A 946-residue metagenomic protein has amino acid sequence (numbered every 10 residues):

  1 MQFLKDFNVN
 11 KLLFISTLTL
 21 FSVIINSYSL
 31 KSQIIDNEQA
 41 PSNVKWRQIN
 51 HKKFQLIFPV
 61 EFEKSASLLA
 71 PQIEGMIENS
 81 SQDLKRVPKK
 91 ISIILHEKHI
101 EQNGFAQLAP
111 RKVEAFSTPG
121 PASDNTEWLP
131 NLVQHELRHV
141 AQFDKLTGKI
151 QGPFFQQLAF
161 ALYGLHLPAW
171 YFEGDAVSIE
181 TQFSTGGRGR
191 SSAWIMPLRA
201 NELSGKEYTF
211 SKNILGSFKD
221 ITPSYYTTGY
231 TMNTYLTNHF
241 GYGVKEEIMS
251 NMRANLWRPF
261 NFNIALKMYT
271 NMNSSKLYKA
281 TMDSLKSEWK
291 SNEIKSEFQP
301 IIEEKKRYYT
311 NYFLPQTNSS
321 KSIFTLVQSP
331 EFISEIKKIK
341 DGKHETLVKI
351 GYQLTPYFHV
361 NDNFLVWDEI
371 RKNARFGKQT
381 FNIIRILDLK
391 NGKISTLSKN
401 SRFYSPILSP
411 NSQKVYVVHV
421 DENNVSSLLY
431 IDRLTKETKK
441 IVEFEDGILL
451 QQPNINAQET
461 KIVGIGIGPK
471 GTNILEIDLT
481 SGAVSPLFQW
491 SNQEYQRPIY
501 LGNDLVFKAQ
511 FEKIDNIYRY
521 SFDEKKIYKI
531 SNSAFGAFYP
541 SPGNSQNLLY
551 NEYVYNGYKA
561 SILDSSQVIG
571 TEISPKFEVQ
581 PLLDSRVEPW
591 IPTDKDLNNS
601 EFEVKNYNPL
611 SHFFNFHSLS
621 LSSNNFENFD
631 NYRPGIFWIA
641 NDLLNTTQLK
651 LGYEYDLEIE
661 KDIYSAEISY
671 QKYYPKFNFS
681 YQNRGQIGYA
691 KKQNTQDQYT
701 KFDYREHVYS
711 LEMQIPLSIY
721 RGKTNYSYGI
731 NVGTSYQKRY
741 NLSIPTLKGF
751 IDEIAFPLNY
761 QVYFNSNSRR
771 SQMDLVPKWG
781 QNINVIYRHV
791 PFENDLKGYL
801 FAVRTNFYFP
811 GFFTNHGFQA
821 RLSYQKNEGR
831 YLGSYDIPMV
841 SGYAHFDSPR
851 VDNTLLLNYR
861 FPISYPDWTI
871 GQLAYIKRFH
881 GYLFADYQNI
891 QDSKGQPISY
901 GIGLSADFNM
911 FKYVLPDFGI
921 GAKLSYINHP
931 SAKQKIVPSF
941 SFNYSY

Functional and structural regions predicted by a protein language model:
S32-L162, P168: Juxtacatalytic substrate-recognition/specificity segment
D36-P41, P110, E127-L132, V140 (+4 more regions): Acidic/His/Gly-enriched intrinsically disordered linker/tail segments that often contain short helix/coil "MoRF-like"
N37-A40, Q48, I248-Y357, N361-N363 (+1 more regions): Beta/coil-rich, acidic/histidine-enriched accessory regions frequently appended to metallopeptidases
G189, Y309, V327-I336, K349-T355 (+9 more regions): A flexible loop/linker signature enriched in serine peptidases of the S9 family
I294, T310, A509, D564-K676 (+1 more regions): Outer-membrane beta-barrel initiation region
A374, A534, F538, Y555-G557 (+5 more regions): Outer-membrane beta-barrel translocator/channel fold
D630-P634, E660-Y664, D703-Y709, D752-Y760 (+5 more regions): Residues that define the transmembrane beta-barrel architecture of outer-membrane proteins
Y699, K748-G881, Q891: C-terminal outer-membrane beta-barrel translocator/porin domains of Gram-negative envelope proteins and their
